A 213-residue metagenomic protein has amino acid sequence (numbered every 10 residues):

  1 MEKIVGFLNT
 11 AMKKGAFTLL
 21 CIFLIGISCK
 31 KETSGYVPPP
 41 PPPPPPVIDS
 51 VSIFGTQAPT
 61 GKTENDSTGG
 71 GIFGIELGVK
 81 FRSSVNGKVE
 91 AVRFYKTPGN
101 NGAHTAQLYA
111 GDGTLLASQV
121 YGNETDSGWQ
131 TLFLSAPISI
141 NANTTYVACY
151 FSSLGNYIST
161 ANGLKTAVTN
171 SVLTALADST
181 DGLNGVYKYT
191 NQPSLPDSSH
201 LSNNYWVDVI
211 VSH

Functional and structural regions predicted by a protein language model:
M1-M12: N-terminal secretory signal peptides that target proteins for export/translocation
K13-L19: Sec-dependent signal peptide recognition, specifically the positively charged N-region followed immediately by
I25-S28: C-terminal motif of bacterial Sec signal peptides marking the signal peptidase cleavage site
K30-G111, L154-H213: Beta-sheet-rich sandwich/jelly-roll-like modules and their strand-loop junctions
V92, N143-S152: Short beta-strand segments enriched for Tyr within beta-sheet-rich domains, predominantly fibronectin type III
L115-T125: Solvent-exposed serine/threonine-rich low-complexity stretches and specific carbohydrate-binding patches
W129-P137: Exposed aromatic-hydrophobic patches
